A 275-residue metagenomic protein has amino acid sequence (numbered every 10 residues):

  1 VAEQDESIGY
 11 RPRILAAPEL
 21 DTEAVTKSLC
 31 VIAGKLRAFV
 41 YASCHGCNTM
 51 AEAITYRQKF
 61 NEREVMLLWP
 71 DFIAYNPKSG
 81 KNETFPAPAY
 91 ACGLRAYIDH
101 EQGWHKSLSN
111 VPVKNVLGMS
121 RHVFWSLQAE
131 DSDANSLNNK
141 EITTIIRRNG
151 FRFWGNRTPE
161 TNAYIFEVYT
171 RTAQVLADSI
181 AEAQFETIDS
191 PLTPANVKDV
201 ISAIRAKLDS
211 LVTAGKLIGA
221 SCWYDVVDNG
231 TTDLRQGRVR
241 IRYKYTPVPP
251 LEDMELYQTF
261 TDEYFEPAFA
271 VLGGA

Functional and structural regions predicted by a protein language model:
V1-A183, D225: A glycine- and small-residue-enriched flexible loop/hinge signal that marks low-structured segments
I8-Y10, G215-L217, L234-Q236: A generic structural signal for short, non-catalytic loop/turn and secondary-structure boundary residues
S28-C30, C222-W223, E255-T259: Composition- and surface-driven signal marking solvent-exposed, interaction-prone regions in large proteins
A38-S43, R171, I204, P247-P249 (+1 more regions): Glycine-rich loops and low-complexity Gly/Arg-rich segments that provide flexible linkers or classic glycine-based
I165-V227: Acidic, low-complexity glycine/serine/threonine-rich segments
D228-A275: C-terminal edge-of-domain segments
